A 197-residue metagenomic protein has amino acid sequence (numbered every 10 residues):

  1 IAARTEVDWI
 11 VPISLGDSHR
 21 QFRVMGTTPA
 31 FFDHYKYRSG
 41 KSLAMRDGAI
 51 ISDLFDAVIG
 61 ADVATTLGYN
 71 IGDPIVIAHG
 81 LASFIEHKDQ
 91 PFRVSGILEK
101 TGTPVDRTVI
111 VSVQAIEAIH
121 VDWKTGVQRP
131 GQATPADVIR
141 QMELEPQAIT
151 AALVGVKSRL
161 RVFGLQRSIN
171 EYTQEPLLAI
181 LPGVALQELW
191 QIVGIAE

Functional and structural regions predicted by a protein language model:
I1-G26, A30, A49-D53, M142 (+2 more regions): Hydrophobic, regular-secondary-structure patches
R4, E86-R93, I97-A196: Mechanotransmission and gating elements of multispan inner-membrane complexes involved in transport and envelope
S14, S18-P29, R38-Q128: Hydrophobic secondary-structure segments that place a key small or acidic residue at a functional site
P29-F32, R159: Short, charged/polar surface micro-motifs in flexible loops or helix N-caps
Y35: Acidic-leg catalytic submotif of subtilisin-like serine proteases
